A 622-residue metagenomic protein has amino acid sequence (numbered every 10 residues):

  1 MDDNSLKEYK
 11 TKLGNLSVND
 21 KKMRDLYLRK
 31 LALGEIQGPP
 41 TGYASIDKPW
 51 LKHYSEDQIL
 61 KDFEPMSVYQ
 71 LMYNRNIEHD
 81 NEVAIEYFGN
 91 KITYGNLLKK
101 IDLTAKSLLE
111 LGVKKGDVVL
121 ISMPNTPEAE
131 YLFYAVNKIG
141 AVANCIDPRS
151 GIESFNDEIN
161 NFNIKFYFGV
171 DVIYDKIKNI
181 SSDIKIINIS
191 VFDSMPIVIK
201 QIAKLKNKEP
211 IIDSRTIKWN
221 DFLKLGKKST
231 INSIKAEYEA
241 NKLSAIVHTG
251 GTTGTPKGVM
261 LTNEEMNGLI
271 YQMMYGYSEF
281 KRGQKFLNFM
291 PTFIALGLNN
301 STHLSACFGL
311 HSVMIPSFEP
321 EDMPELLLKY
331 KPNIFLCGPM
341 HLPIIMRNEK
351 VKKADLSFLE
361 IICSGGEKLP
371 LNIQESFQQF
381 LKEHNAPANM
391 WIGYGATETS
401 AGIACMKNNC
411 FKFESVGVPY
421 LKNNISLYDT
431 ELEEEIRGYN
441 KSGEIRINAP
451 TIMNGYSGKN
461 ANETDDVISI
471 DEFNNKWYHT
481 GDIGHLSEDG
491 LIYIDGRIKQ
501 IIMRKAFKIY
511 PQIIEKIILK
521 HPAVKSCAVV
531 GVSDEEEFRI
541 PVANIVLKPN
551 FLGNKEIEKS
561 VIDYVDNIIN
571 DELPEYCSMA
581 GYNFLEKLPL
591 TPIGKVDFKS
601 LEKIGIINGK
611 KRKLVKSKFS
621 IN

Functional and structural regions predicted by a protein language model:
N81-G112, D117-T126, E130-Y134, G151-N156 (+2 more regions): Conserved AMP-binding/adenylate-forming core of the ANL superfamily
T93-G95, K235, S244-Y271: Conserved AMP-binding A3 loop
A129, S150, Y167-G169, F335 (+4 more regions): AMP-binding/adenylate-forming catalytic core of the ANL superfamily
G140, N267-K285, F293-L336, I344-E349: Conserved AMP-binding/adenylation subdomain of ANL enzymes
E209-H248, T255, E279-K285: Conserved pre-ATP/AMP-binding loop-to-beta segment of ANL
N333-C337, M346-F413, N424: Gly/Ser/Thr-rich phosphate-binding loop
V418-K422, E433-I470, F507-I509: Conserved ATP/PPi-binding loop(s) of AMP-dependent carboxylate-activating enzymes
I502, A528-S533, V542-V546, V565-N622: Conserved C-terminal "lid"/linker of ANL adenylate-forming enzymes
